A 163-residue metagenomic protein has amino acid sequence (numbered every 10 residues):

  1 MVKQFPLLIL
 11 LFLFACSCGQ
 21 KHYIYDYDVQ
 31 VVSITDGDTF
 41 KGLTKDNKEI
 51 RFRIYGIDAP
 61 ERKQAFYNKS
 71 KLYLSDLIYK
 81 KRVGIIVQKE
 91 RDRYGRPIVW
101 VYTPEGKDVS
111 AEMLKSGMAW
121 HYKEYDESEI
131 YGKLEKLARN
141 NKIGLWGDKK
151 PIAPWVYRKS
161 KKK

Functional and structural regions predicted by a protein language model:
V2-P6, F12-K163: Small beta-barrel nucleic-acid-binding modules, primarily SNase/OB-fold domains and secondarily Tudor-like barrels
